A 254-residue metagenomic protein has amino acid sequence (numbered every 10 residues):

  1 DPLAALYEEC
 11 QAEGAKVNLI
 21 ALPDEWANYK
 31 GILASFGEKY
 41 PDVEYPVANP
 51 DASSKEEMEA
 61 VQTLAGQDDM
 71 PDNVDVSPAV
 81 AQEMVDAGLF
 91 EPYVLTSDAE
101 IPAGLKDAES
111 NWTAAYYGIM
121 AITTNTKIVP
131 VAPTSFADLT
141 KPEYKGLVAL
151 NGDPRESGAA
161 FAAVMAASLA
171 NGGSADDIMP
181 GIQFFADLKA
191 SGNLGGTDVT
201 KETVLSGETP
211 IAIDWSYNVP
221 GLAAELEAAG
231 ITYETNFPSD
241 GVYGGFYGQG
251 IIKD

Functional and structural regions predicted by a protein language model:
D1-N18, G37-E38, D42, K141: Immediate post-signal peptide segment of exported/extracytoplasmic ligand-binding proteins
A5-Y7, S110, T235-S239: Short beta-strand/turn micro-motifs at beta-sheet edges
Q11-A12, A114-Y116, A159, D240-G244: Short, flexible turn/loop "capping" segments at secondary-structure junctions
N18-A34, Y45-Q62, D68-E208: Extracytoplasmic ligand-binding site segments that recognize negatively charged/polar headgroups
Y40, L64-A65, L226: Active-site catalytic pocket residues across diverse enzymes, especially alpha/beta-hydrolases
A81-E83, L205, I211-I231: A ligand-binding cleft/hinge motif common to bilobed small-molecule-binding domains
A103-G104, Y117-A121, I182-D187, N193 (+1 more regions): Periplasmic-binding protein-like
R155-E156, T200-K201, Y217-G221, D240-V242: Short, catalytically relevant binding-site loops at active-site mouths
